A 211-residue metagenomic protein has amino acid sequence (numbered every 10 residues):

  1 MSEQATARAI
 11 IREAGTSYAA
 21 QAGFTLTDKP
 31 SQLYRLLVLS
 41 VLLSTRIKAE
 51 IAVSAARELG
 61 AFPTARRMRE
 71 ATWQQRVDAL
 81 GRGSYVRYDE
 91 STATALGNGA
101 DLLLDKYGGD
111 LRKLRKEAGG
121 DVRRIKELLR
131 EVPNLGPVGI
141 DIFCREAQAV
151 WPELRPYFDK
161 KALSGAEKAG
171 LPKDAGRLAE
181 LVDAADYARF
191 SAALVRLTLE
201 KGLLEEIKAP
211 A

Functional and structural regions predicted by a protein language model:
M1-T25, V122-R124, P137-A211: C-terminal accessory module of base-excision DNA glycosylases/AP lyases that mediates lesion recognition and DNA
F24-L36, R46-I47, V86-S91, L181-R189: Structural motif
P30-F62: Extended cationic-aromatic binding surfaces that line active-site or macromolecule-binding grooves and engage
L36-T45, N98, R189-E200: Short, hydrophobic/amphipathic alpha-helical patches that form generic packing surfaces within helical domains
S44-S54, L102-G109, A149-W151, L199-E206: Short helix-capping/linker segments at secondary-structure and domain boundaries
A52-A56, W73, E90-A100, R112 (+4 more regions): Short, well-structured alpha-helical segments
A61-E131: Alpha-helical ds-nucleic-acid-binding substructure associated with the helix-hairpin-helix region of base-excision DNA
E131-P137: A structural motif
